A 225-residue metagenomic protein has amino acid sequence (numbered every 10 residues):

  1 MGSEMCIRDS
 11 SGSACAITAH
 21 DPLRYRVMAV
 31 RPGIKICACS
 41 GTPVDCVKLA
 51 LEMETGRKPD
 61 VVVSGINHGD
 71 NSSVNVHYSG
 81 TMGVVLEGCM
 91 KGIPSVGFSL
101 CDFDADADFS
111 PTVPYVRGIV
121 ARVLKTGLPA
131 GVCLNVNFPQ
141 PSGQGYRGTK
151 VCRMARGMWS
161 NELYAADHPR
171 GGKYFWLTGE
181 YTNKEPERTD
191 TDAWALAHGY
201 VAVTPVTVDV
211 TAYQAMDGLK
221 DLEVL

Functional and structural regions predicted by a protein language model:
M1-I7: Short, small-residue-biased leader/transition segments that mark boundaries at the very start of proteins
R8-V30: N-terminal beta-loop-helix "entrance" segment that forms/cooperates in small-molecule cofactor or anionic ligand
E54-K58: Glycine-rich phosphate-binding loop signature in dinucleotide/nucleotide-binding domains
D70-S79: Glycine/threonine-rich flexible loop motifs
V84-G88: Hydrophobic/aromatic ligand-binding patch that stacks against planar heteroaromatic rings of cofactors or nucleotides
C89-T112: Glycine-rich phosphate/pyrophosphate-binding loops and their adjacent beta-strand/loop elements at enzyme active sites
S110-L225: Electrostatically charged, flexible surface regions
